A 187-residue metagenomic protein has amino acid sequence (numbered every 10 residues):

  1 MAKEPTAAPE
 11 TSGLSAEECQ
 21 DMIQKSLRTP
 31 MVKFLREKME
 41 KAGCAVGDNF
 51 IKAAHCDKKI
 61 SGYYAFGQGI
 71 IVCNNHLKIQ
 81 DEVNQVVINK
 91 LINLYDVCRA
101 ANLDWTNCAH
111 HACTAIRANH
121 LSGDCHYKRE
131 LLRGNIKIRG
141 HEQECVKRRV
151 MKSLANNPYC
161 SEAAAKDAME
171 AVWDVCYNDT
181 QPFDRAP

Functional and structural regions predicted by a protein language model:
M1-D81, D104-W105, R129-L131: Auxiliary, metal-adjacent structural segments of Zn-dependent hydrolase domains
A2-E10, I136-P187: Pan-zinc metallopeptidase signature
T11, L27, N75-V87, L103-C113 (+4 more regions): Short amphipathic alpha-helical molecular recognition features
M22, F34, K38, L121 (+3 more regions): Residues that form generic nucleotide/phosphate-binding pockets
G43, Y95-L103, S122-E130, P158 (+2 more regions): Eukaryotic basic, amphipathic alpha-helical target segments in cytosolic regions
I71, V87, R117-H120: Beta-strand cores of modular interaction/reader domains in eukaryotic scaffold and signaling proteins, especially PDZ
Q85-C98: Active-site recognition of the HExxH zinc-binding catalytic motif
A101-V150: Post-HExxH zinc-binding segment in Zn-dependent metallohydrolases
